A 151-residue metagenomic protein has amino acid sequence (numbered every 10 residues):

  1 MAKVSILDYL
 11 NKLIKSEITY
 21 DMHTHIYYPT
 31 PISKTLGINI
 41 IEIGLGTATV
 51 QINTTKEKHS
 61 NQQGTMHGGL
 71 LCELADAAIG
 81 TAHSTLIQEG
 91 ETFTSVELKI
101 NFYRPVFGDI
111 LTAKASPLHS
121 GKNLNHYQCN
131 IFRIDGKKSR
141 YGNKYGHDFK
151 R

Functional and structural regions predicted by a protein language model:
M1-R151: Terminal targeting signals and extreme-terminal segments of soluble enzymes
